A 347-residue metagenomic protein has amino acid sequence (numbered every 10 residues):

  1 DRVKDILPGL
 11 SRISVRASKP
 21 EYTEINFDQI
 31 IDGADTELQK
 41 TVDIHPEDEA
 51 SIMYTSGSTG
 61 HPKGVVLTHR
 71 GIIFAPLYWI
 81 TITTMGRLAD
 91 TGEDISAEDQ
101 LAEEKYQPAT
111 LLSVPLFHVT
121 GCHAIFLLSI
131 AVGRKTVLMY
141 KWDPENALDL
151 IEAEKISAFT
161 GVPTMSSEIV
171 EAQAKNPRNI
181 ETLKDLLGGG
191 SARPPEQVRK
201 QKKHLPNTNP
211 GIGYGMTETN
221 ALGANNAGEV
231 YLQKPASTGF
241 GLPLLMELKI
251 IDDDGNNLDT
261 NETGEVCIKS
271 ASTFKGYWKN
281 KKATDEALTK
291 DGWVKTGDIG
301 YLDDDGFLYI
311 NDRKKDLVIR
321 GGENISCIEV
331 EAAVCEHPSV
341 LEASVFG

Functional and structural regions predicted by a protein language model:
R2-P46, I73: ANL superfamily adenylate-forming
D35-Y54, H61, L101-A109: Conserved pre-ATP/AMP-binding loop-to-beta segment of ANL
E49, T55-S58, T110, L116 (+6 more regions): Conserved S/T- and glycine-rich ATP-binding loop of Class I adenylate-forming
A50-Y78, T84-D90: Conserved AMP-binding A3 loop
I73-S113, F117-S157, A172: Conserved AMP-binding/adenylation subdomain of ANL enzymes
A131, A153-G161, V170-Q233, P243-E247: Gly/Ser/Thr-rich phosphate-binding loop
F159, S270, K275-G276, D285-E286 (+1 more regions): AMP-binding/adenylate-forming catalytic core of the ANL superfamily
F240-L245, N256-A287, E323-I325: Conserved ATP/PPi-binding loop(s) of AMP-dependent carboxylate-activating enzymes
